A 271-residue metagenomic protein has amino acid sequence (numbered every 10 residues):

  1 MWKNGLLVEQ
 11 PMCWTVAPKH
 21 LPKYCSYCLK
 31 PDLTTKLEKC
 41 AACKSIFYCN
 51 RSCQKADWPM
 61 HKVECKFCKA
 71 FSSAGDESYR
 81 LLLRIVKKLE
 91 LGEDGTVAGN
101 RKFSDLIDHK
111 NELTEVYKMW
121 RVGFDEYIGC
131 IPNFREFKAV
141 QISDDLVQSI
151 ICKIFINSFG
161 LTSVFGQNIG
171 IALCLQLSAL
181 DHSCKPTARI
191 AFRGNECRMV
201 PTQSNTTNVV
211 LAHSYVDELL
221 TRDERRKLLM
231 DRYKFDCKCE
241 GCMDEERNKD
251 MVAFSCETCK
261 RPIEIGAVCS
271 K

Functional and structural regions predicted by a protein language model:
M1-K271: Short alpha-helical interaction motifs and adjacent low-complexity tails used for partner binding in regulatory proteins
